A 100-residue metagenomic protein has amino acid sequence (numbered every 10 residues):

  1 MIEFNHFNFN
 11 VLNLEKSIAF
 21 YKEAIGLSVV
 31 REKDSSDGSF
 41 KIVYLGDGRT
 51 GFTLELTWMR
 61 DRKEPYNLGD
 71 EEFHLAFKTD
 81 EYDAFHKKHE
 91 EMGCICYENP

Functional and structural regions predicted by a protein language model:
I2, N8-G51: Core segments of cupin and vicinal oxygen chelate
L12-E15, E64-P100: Vicinal oxygen chelate
I18-A19, L54, H86-K87: Alpha-helical elements of the RecA-like P-loop NTPase motor core of helicases
D34, M59-D61: Histidine- and/or cysteine-centered catalytic micro-motif in compact active-site loops
G46, T57, Y97: Residue-level detector of conserved, well-ordered beta-strand and adjacent loop positions that form binding/recognition
G48-F52, D61-K63, Y82-D83: Short, charged/polar surface micro-motifs in flexible loops or helix N-caps
E55-T57, A76: A cross-family glycoside hydrolase active-site/sugar-binding cleft signature
